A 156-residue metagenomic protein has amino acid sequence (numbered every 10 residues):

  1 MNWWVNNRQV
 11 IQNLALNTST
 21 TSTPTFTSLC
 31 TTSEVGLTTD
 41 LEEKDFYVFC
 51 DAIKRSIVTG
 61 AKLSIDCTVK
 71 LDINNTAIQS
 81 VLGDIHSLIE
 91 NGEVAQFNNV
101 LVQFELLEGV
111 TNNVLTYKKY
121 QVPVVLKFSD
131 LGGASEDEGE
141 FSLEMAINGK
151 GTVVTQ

Functional and structural regions predicted by a protein language model:
M1-N74, P123-G139: Solvent-exposed edge beta-strands and adjacent loop segments that serve as assembly or binding interfaces
Y47, C67, F97-V102, D137-G139 (+1 more regions): Short C-terminal domain-edge/linker segments immediately following a structured domain
G60-A61, N91-Q96, A146-V153: Glycine-rich loops and low-complexity Gly/Arg-rich segments that provide flexible linkers or classic glycine-based
I78-V81, V154-Q156: Short, charged, solvent-exposed linker or helix-capping segments at domain edges/interfaces that act as flexible hinges
Q79-Y120: Short, acidic/charged, Gly/Pro-enriched secondary-structure junctions
F104-V153: Short beta-strand and beta-hairpin "edge-sheet" elements
